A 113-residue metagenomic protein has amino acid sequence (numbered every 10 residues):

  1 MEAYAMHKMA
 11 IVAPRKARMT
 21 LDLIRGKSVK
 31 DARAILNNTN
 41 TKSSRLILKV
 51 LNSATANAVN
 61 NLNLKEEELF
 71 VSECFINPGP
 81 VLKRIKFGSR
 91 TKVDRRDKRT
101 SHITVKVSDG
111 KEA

Functional and structural regions predicted by a protein language model:
M1-I76, K98-A113: Ribosome large-subunit tunnel/peptidyl-transferase-proximal elements
V29, E66, L82, T91-D94: Short, flexible micro-motifs
F75-G88: A short, conserved strand-capping beta-turn/loop at the end of a beta strand
I85-K86, T91-H102: C-terminal structural segments of small proteins and small subunits
